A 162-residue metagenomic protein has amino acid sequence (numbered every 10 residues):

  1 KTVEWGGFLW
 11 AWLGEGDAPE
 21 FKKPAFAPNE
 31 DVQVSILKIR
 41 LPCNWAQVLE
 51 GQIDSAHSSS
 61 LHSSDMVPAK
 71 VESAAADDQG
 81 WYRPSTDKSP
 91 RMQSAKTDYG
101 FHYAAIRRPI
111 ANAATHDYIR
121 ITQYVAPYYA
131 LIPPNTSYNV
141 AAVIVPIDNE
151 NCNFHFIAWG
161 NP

Functional and structural regions predicted by a protein language model:
K1-E15: Active-site-proximal cofactor/substrate-binding loop regions of enzyme domains
E15-P162: C-terminal catalytic domain of Rieske-type non-heme iron oxygenases
